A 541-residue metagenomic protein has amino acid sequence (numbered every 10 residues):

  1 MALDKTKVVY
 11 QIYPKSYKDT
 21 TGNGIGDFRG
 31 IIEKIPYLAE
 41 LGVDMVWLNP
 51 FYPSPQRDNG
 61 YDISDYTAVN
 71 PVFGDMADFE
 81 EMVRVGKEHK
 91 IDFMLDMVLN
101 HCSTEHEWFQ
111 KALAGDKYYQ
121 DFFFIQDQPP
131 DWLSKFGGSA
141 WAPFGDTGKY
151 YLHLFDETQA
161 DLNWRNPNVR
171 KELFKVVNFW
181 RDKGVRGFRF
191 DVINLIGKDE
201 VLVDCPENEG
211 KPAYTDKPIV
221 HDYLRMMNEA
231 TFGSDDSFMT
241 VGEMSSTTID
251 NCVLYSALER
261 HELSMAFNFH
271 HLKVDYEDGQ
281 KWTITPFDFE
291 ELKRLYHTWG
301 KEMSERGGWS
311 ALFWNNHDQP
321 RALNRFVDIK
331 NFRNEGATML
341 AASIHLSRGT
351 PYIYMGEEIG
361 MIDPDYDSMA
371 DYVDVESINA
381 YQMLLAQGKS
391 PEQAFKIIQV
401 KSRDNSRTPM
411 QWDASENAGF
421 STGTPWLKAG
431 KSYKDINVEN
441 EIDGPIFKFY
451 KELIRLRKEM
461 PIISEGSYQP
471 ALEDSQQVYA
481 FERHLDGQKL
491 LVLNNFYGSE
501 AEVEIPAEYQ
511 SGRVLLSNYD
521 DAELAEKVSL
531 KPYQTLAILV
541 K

Functional and structural regions predicted by a protein language model:
A2-K5, D222-L224, N228-S237, Y255-S256 (+7 more regions): Loop/helix patches that line or flank the sugar-binding groove of alpha-linked glycan CAZymes
A2-N178, D182, L195-I249, A257 (+1 more regions): Acidic/aromatic-lined carbohydrate-recognition and catalytic surfaces of CAZymes acting on diverse glycans
V46, F188-F190: Hydrophobic residues within beta-strands of alpha/beta enzymes
A160-N166, R170, A213-Y214, A322-E335 (+1 more regions): Active-site rim elements
E500-N518: Beta-strand-rich binding/interaction modules
A525-K541: C-terminal beta-strand-rich structural cap/linker in extracellular carbohydrate-active enzymes
